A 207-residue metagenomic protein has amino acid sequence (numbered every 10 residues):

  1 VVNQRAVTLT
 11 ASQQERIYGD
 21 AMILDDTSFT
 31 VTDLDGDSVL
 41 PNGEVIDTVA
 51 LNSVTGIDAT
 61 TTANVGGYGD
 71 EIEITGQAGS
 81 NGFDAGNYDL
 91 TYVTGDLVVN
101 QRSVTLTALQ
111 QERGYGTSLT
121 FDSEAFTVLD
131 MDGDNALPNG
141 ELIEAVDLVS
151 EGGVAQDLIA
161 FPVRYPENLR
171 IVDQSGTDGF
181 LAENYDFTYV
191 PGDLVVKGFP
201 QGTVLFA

Functional and structural regions predicted by a protein language model:
V1-G202, F206: Solvent-exposed beta-strand/loop surfaces, strongest in extracytoplasmic domains of secreted and cell-surface proteins
